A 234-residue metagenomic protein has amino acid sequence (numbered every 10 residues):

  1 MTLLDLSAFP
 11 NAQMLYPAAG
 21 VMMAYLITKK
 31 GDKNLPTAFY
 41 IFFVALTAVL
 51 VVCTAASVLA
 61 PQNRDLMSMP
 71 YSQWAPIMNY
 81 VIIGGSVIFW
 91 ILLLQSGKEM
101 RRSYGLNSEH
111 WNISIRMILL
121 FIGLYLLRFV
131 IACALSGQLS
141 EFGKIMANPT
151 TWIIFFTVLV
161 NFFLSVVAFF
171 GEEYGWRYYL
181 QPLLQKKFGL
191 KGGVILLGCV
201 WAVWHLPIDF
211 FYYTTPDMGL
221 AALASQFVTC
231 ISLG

Functional and structural regions predicted by a protein language model:
M1, K191-A202, T215-G234: Functionally important transmembrane alpha-helices
M1-F169: Specific transmembrane helices
Q13, P17, E173, R177-Y178 (+3 more regions): Membrane-embedded glycan transfer/ligation machinery that uses polyprenyl lipid-linked sugar donors/oligosaccharides
G123, F170-G198, Y212: Membrane-interface helix/loop boundary segments of multi-pass membrane proteins
Q138-P149, G175, L180-P182, D209-A221: Membrane-interface interhelical connector segments
M146-F155, P182-K186, A224-V228, S232-L233: Short, motif-level signal for alpha-helix interfacial/capping segments enriched in acidic residues and aromatics/proline
V158-F162, V166, F170-G175, V203-L206 (+2 more regions): Hydrophobic transmembrane alpha-helices of Major Facilitator Superfamily
